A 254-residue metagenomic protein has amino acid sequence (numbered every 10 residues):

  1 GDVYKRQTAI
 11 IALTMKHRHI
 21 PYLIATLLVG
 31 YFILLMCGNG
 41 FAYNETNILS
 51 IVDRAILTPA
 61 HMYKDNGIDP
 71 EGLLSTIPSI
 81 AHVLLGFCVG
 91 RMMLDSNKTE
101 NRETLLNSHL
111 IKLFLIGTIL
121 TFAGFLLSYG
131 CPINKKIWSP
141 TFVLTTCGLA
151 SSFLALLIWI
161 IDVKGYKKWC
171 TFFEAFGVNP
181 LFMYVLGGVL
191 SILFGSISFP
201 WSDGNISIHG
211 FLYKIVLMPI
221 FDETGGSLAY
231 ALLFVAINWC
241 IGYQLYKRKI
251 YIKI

Functional and structural regions predicted by a protein language model:
G1-Y4: Short, small-residue-biased leader/transition segments that mark boundaries at the very start of proteins
L13-I20, M93-L105, L156-F172: Membrane-interface junctions at the ends of membrane-embedded or membrane-associated helices
H17-L85: Long hydrophobic alpha-helical segments that form multi-pass transmembrane helix bundles in integral membrane proteins
N39-R54, V189-L212: Juxtamembrane non-transmembrane "cap" segments at the membrane-aqueous interface of multi-pass membrane proteins
I68-S96, N107-A123: A conserved active-site cap/scaffold subdomain adjacent to cofactor or substrate pockets
D69-P78, K135-T146, S151, C170 (+2 more regions): Membrane-interface transmembrane-helix boundary segments in multi-pass integral membrane proteins
L110-T118, F122, P140, V163-L190 (+1 more regions): Functional transmembrane helices that form membrane-embedded active or gating regions
A123-L127, G177-S198, I241, Y246: Kinked, hydrophobic transmembrane alpha-helices enriched for aromatic residues and small/kink-inducing positions
